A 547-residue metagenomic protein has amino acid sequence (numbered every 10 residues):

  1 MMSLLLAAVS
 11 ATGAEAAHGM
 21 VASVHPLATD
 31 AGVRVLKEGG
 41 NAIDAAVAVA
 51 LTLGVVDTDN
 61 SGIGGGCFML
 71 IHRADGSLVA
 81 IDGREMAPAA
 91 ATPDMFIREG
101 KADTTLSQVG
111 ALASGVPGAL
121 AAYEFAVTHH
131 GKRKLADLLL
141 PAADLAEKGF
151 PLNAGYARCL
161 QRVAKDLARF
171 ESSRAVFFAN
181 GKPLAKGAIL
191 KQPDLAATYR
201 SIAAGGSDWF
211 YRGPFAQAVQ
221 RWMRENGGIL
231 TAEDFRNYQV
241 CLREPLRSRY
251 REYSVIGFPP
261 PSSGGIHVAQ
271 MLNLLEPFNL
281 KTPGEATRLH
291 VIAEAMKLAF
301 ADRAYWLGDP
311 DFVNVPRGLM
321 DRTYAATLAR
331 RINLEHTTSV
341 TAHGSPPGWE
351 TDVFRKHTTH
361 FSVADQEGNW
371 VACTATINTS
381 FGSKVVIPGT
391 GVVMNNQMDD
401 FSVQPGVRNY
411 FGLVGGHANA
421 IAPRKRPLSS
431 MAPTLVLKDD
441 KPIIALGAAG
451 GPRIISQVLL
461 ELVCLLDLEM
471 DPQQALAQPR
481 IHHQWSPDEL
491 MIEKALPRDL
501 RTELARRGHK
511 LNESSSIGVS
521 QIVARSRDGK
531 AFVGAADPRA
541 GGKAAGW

Functional and structural regions predicted by a protein language model:
M1-A8: Bacterial N-terminal signal peptides
T12-D30, R34, A42-G205, F210-R212 (+3 more regions): Noncatalytic scaffold domains of N-terminal-nucleophile
I43-A50, A136-E147, Q217-R221, G284-K297 (+2 more regions): Short, well-structured alpha-helical segments that form the helix of a local strand-helix-strand
V55-G62, F68-V79, I97, I229-T231 (+3 more regions): Active-site rim segments in enzyme catalytic domains, especially the processed small/beta chain of N-terminal
I229-R251, A326-V353, M394-P433: Active-site Gly/Thr loop motif
F278-I377, G389-T390, P405-G406, L413-V414: Internal maturation/activation junctions in enzymes
Q404, K425, V458, D467-S515: Extended C-terminal subregions enriched in glycine
